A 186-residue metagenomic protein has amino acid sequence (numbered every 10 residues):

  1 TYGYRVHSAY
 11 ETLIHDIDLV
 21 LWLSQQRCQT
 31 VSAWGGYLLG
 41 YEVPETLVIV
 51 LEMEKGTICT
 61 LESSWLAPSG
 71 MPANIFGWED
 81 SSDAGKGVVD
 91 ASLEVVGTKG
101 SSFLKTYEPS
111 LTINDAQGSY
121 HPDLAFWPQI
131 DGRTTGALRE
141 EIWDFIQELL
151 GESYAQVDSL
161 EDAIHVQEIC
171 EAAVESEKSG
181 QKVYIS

Functional and structural regions predicted by a protein language model:
T1-E52, I58, P72, G180: Predominantly a Rossmann-like dinucleotide-binding segment in NAD(P)-dependent oxidoreductases
R5-A9, G36, Q129-R133, E152-Q156 (+1 more regions): Active-site rim elements
T12-H15, E140, E161: A generic structural signal for residues located within well-ordered alpha-helices of large catalytic or ligand-binding
I17, L21, V50, I142-Q147 (+1 more regions): Non-transmembrane alpha-helical segments in soluble domains of secreted/periplasmic/extracellular proteins
L19, T46-V48, G100, D144 (+1 more regions): Alpha-helical elements of Rossmann-like donor-binding domains used by nucleotide-donor carbohydrate transfer enzymes
G40-P44, E54-E140: NAD(P)-dinucleotide binding in Rossmann-like oxidoreductases
L47-I49, A91-L93, Q156, V174: Residue-level detector of beta-strand structural context in well-folded domains
E54, L104-K105, S119, D144-S186: C-terminal helix-rich "cap/oligomerization" subdomain common to oxidoreductases
